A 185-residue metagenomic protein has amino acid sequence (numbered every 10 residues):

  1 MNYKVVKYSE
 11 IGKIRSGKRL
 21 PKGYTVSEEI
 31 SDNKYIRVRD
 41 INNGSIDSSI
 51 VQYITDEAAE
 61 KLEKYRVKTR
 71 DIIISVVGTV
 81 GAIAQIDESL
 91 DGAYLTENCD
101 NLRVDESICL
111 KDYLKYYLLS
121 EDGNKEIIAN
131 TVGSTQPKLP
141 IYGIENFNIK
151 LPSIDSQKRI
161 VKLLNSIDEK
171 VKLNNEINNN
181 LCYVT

Functional and structural regions predicted by a protein language model:
M1-R19, N146-T185: Non-catalytic DNA-recognition/assembly elements of restriction-modification systems
V5-V26, R39-T69, S89: Sequence-specific dsDNA recognition surfaces
L20-P21, I41-Y53, I72-T96, D112 (+2 more regions): Short, ligand-facing micro-motifs at secondary-structure edges
I36: Cleft-lining beta-strand/loop regions that shape enzyme active-site pockets
V76, G92-D100, D112, V132-V161: A short glycine-rich beta-alpha junction/loop motif
D105: Acidic/charged, solvent-exposed loop-and-adjacent secondary-structure segments enriched in E/D, K/R, S/T, and G/P
L119-D122, N148-K150: Well-ordered mid-protein domain cores that form the structural environment of catalytic cofactors
